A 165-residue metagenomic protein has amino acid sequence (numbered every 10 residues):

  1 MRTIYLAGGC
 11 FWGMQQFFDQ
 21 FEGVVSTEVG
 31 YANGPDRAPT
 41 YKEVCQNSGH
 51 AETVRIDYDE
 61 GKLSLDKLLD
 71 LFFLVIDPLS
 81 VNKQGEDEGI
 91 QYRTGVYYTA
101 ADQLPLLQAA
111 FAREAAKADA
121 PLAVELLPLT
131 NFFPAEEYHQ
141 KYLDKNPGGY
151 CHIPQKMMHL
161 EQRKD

Functional and structural regions predicted by a protein language model:
M1-D165: Flexible coil/turn and secondary-structure edge motifs
